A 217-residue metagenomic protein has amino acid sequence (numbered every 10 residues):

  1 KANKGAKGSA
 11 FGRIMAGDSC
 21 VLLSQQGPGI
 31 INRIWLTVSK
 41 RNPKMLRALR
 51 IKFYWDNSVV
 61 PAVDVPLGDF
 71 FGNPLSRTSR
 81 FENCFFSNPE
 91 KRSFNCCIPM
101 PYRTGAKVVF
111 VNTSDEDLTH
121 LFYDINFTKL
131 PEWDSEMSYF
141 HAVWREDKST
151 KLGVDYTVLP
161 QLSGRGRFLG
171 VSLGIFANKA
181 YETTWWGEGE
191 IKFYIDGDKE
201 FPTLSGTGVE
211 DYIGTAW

Functional and structural regions predicted by a protein language model:
K1-W217: Beta-strand-centric surfaces of beta-sandwich/beta-rich domains
